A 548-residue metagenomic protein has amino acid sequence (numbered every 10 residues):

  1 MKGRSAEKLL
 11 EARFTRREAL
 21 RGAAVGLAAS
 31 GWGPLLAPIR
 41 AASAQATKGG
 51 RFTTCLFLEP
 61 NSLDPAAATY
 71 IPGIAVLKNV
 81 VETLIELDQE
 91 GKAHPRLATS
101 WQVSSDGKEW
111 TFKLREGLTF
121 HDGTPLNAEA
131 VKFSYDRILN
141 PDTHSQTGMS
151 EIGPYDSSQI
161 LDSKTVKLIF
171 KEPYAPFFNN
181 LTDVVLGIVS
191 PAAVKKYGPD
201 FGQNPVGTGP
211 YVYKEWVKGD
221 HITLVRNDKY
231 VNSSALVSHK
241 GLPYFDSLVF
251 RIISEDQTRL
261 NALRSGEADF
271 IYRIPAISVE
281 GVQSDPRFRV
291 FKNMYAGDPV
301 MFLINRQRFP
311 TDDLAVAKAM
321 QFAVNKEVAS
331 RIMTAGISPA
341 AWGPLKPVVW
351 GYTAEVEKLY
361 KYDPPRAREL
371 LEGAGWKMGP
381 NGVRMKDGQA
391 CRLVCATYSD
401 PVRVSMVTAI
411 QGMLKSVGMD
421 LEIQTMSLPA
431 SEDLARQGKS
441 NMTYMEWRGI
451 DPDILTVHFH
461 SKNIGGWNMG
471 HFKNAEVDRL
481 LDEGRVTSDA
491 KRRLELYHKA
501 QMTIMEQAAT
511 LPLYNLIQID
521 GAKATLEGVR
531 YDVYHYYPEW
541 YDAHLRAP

Functional and structural regions predicted by a protein language model:
M1-E18, V25-A29, I39-R40: N-terminal secretory signal peptides
A23-P38, E172, V217-I222, P299-V300 (+4 more regions): Detector for C-terminal structural segments
C55-S105, D136, V206: N-terminal lobe/hinge region of extracytoplasmic solute-binding protein
D88-K92, T182-V249, E255-T258, T353 (+2 more regions): Gly/Pro-rich hinge or "lid" segments in bacterial periplasmic/extracellular proteins
K113, G148-A193, P199, P210-V217: Surface-exposed binding/hinge segments that line and control ligand-binding clefts or catalytic entry sites
N127-S134, S163-I169, G209-P210, L242-S247 (+6 more regions): Alpha-helical secondary-structure segments
S134, S157-Q159, K214-V225, R251-R308 (+6 more regions): Extracellular/periplasmic solute-recognition and catalytic clefts
G202, N232-G281, G297, T408-G412 (+1 more regions): Ligand-site clamp/hinge motif
